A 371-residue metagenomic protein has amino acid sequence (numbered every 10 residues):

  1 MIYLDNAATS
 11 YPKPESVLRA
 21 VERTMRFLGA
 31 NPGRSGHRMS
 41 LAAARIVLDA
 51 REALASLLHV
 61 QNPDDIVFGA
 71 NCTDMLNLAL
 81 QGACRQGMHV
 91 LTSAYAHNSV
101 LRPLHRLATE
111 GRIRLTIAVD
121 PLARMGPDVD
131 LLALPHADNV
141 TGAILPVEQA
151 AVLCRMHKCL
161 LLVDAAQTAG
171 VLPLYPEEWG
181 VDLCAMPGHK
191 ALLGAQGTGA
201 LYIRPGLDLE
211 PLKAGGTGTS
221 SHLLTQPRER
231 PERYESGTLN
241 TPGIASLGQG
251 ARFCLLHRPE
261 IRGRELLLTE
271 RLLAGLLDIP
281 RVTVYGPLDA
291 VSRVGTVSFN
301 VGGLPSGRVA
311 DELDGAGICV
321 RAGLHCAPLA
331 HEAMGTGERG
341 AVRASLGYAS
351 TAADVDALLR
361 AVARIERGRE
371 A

Functional and structural regions predicted by a protein language model:
M1-A371: Pyridoxal 5′-phosphate
